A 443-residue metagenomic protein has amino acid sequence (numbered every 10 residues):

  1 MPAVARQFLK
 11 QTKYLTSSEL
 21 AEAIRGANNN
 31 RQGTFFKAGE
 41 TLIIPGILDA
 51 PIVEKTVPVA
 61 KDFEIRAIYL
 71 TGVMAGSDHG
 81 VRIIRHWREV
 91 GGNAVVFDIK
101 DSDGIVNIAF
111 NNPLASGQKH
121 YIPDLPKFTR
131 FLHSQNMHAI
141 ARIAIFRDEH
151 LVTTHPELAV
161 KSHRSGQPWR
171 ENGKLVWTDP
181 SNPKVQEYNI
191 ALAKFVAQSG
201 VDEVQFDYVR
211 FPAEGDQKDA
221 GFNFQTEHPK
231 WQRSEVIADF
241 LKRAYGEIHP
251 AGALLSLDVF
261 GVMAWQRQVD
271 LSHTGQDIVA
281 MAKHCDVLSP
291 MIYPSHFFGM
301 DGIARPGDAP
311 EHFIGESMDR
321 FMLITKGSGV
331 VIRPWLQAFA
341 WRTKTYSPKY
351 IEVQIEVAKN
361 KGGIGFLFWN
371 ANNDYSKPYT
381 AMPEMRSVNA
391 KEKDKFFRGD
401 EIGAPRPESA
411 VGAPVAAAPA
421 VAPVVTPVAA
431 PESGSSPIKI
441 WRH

Functional and structural regions predicted by a protein language model:
M1-K13, S18: Primarily a LysM-type cell-wall glycan-binding module
T56-A75, T129, S134, F146-Q198: Active-site-adjacent "subsite" loops/lids of carbohydrate-active enzymes
H79-G104, F195-E203, H284-V287, K361-F366: Catalytic domains of carbohydrate-active enzymes, especially glycoside hydrolases
V90-I122, A213-A220, M382: Aromatic-lined carbohydrate-binding/catalytic grooves of carbohydrate-active enzymes
V95, L132, A139, N189 (+5 more regions): Conserved, mostly hydrophobic/aromatic
E149, T154-E157, S199-W231: Active-site-proximal loop/short-helix segments that contain or immediately flank catalytic acid/base residue(s)
T226-R342: Glycoside hydrolase catalytic-domain groove-lining segments
C285-G299, P310-E408, G412, R442: Substrate-binding cleft of secreted/luminal carbohydrate-active enzymes
